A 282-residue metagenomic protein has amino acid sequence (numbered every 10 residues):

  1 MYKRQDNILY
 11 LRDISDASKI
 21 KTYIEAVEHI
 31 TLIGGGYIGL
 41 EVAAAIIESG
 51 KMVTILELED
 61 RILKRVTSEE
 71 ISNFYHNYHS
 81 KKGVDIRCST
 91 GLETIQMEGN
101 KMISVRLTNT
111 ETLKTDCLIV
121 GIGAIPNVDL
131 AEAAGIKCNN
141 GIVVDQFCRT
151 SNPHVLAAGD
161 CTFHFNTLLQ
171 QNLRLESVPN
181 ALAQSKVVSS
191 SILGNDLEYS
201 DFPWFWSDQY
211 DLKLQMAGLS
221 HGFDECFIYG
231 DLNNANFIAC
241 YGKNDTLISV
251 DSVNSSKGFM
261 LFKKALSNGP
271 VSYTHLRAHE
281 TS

Functional and structural regions predicted by a protein language model:
M1-Q5, T274-T281: Conserved small/polar residues in nucleotide/adenosyl-binding loops
D6-V27, M97, K101-R106, T112-V187: FAD-site-proximal beta/loop scaffold in flavoenzymes
H29, Y37-T94, S177-A181, D201-W206: Rossmann-like dinucleotide-binding cores of NAD(P)H-dependent redox enzymes
L40-E41, K64, T115, N127-D129 (+2 more regions): Glycine/Thr-rich phosphate-binding loops of Rossmann-like dinucleotide-binding domains
L56, R106, V144, Y241-K243: Hydrophobic alpha-helical segments, especially N-terminal targeting/anchoring helices
C161-K257: Mid-to-C-terminal Rossmann-like scaffold of FAD/NAD(P)H-dependent oxidoreductases
S256-P270: A short, polar/charged loop-to-alpha-helix boundary motif
